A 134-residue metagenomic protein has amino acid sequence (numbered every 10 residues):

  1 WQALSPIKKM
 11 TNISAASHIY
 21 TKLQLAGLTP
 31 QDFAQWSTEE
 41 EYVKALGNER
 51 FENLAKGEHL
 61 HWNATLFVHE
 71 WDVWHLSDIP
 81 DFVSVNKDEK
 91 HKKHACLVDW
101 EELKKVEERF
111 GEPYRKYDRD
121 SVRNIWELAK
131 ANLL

Functional and structural regions predicted by a protein language model:
W1-L134: Alpha-helical propensity feature that highlights long, continuous alpha-helices across diverse contexts
